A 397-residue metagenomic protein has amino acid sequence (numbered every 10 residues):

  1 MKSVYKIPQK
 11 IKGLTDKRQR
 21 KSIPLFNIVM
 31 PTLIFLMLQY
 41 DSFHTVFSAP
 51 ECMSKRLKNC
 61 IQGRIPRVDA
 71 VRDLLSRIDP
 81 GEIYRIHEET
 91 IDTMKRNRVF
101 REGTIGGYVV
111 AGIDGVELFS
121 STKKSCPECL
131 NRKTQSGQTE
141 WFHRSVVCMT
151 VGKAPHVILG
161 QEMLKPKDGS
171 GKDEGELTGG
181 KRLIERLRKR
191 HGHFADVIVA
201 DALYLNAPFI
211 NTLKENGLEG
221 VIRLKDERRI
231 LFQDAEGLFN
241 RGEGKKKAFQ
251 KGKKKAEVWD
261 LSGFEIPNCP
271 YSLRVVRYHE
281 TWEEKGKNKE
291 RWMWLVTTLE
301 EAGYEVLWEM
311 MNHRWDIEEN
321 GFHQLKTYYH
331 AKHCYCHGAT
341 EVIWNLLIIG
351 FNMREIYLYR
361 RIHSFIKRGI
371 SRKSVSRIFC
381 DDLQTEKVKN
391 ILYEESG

Functional and structural regions predicted by a protein language model:
M1-P66, V71-R72: Gly/serine-rich nucleotide phosphate-binding loop at the start of the catalytic core of nucleotide/ADP-ribose-handling
M1-V4, G303-C336: Short amphipathic alpha-helical "interface-anchor" segments enriched in bulky aromatics
I7-L14, Q19, E51-M53, G244-I266 (+1 more regions): A short, flexible helix-boundary coil/loop motif
P31, R291-R314: Extended, non-catalytic structural segments that build the interaction scaffolds of large macromolecular assemblies
P31, V46, R67, V71 (+9 more regions): Short, conserved catalytic/metal-binding motifs centered on acidic residues
L38-T45, G152-I158, M353-S364: Short helix-capping/linker segments at secondary-structure and domain boundaries
R72-K153: Active-site-proximal, Lys/Arg-enriched surface segment that forms a nucleic-acid-binding/basic interface patch
M163-R277: An internal, acidic/charged active-site-proximal segment that coordinates divalent cations and/or engages
